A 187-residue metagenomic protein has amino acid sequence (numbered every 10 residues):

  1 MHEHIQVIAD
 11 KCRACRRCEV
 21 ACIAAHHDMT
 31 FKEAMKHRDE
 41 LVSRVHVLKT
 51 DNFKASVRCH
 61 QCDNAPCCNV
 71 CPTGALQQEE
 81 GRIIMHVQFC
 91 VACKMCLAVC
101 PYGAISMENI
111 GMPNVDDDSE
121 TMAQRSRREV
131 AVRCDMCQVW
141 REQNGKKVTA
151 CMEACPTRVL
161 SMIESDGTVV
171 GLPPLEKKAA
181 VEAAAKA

Functional and structural regions predicted by a protein language model:
M1-D10: N-terminal beta-strand motif that seeds the catalytic metal site of vicinal oxygen chelate
I8, D28-N69, F89, M95-A187: Flanking helices and flexible, charged tails adjoining ferredoxin-like Fe-S electron-transfer domains in multi-subunit
E19-V20, T30: A positional/architectural concept
A24-A25: Terminal domain-start segments
Q61-A75, E79-I83: Ordered, amphipathic secondary-structure segments that act as subunit-interaction surfaces in large macromolecular
